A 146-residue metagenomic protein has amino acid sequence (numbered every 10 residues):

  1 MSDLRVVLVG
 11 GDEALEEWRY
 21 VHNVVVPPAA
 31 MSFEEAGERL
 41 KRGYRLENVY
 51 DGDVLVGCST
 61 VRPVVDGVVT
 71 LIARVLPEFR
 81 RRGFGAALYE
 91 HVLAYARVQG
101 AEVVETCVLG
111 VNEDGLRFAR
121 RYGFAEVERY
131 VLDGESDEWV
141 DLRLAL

Functional and structural regions predicted by a protein language model:
M1-M31, V140-A145: Short amphipathic alpha-helix that is part of the acyltransferase structural core
S2-L4, G52-C58, V69: Glycine-rich phosphate/pyrophosphate-binding loop shared by adenosine-nucleotide-utilizing enzymes
H22-T60: Active-site rim helix/loop that mediates acceptor-substrate recognition in acyltransferases
G43-Y44, V56, D66, T70 (+1 more regions): Short coil/loop residues immediately preceding or within conserved phosphate-binding loops of NTP-utilizing enzyme
I72-R81, V108-L109: A short, internal acetyl-CoA/4′-phosphopantetheine-binding micro-motif in the GNAT/acyltransferase core
R81-A94, V98, R117-R121: Conserved acetyl-CoA-binding loop-helix of GNAT-fold acetyltransferases
A96-G110: Conserved GNAT acetyl-CoA-binding A-motif
C107-L109, R120-D141: Conserved catalytic-core motifs of GNAT/GCN5-like acyltransferases
